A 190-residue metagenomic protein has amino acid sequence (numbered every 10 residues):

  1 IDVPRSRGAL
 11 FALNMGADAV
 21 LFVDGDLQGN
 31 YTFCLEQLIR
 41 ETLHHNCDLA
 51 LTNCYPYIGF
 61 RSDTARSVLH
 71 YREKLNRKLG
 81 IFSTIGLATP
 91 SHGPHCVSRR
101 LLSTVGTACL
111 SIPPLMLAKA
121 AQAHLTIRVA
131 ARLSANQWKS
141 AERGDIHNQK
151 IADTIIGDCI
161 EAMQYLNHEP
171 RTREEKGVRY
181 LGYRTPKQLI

Functional and structural regions predicted by a protein language model:
D2-S6, T32, P114: Glycine-rich phosphate-binding loop at the start of an alpha helix
V3-A19: Active-site nucleotide-sugar/metal-binding loop of Leloir-type enzymes
R7-F11, E36-Q37, E142-H147: Short low-complexity, flexible loop/linker segments enriched in glycine and/or proline with clustered acidic
F11, E41, K119: Hydrophobic/aromatic ligand-binding patch that stacks against planar heteroaromatic rings of cofactors or nucleotides
A17-N30: Short beta-strand-to-loop acidic/aromatic patch adjacent to the donor-nucleotide binding site
F33-C96: Acceptor/aglycone-binding surface of glycosyltransferases and processive sugar-polymer synthases
K78-A88, H95-I112, K119-L125, K139-S140: Aromatic-glycine-rich donor-binding/catalytic loop that engages nucleotide-sugar donors across glycosyltransferases
L110, Q122-I190: C-terminal catalytic/acceptor-binding lobe
